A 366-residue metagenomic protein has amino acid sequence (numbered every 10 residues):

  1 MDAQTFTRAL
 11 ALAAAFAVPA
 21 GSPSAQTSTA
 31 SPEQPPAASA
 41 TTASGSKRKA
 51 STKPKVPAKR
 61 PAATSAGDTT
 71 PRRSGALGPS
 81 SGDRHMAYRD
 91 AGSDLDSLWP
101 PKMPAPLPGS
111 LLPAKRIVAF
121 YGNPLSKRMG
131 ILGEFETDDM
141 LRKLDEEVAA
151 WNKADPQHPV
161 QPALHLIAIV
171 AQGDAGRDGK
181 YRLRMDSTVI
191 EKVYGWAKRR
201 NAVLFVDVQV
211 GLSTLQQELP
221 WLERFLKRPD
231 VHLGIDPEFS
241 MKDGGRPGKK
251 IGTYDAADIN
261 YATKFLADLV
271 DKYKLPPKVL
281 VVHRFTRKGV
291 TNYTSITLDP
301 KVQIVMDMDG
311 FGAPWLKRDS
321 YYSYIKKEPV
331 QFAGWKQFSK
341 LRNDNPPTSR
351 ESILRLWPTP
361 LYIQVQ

Functional and structural regions predicted by a protein language model:
M1-Q26: Sec-dependent N-terminal signal peptides
Q26-L183, T294, P300-I304, W315-Q366: Alpha/beta catalytic barrel-like cores
P124-S126, A168-V170, V210-L212, P237-M241 (+3 more regions): Active-site-proximal loop/turn and secondary-structure-junction residues that shape catalytic pockets, frequently
A150-N152, P159-E238: Substrate-binding cleft of extracellular glycoside hydrolase catalytic domains
V210-L215, D271-G289: Aromatic-lined carbohydrate-recognition surfaces of secreted/lumenal glycan-active proteins
L226-P237, A256-N260, K301-L316: Acidic, His- and aromatic-enriched active-site or binding-groove loops in soluble protein domains that engage sugars
P237-L275: Substrate-binding surface in catalytic domains of secreted glycosidases
V279-T294, P300, I304-M306: A conserved mid-domain beta-alpha-beta active-site/ligand-binding segment of alpha/beta enzyme cores
